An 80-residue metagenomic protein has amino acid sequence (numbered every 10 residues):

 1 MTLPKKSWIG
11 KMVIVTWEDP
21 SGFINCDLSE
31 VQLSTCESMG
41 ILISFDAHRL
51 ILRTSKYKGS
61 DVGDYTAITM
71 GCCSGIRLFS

Functional and structural regions predicted by a protein language model:
T2-S80: Conserved RNA-binding domains used in RNP assembly and mRNA/RNA metabolism
